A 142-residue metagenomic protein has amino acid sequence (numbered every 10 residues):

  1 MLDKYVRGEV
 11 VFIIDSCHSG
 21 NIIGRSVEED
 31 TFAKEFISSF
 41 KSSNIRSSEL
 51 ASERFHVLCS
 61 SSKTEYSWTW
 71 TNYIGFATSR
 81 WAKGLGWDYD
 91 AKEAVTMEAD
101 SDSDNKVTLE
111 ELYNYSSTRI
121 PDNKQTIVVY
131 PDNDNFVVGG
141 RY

Functional and structural regions predicted by a protein language model:
M1-Y142: Cysteine endopeptidase catalytic domains of the caspase/legumain-like
